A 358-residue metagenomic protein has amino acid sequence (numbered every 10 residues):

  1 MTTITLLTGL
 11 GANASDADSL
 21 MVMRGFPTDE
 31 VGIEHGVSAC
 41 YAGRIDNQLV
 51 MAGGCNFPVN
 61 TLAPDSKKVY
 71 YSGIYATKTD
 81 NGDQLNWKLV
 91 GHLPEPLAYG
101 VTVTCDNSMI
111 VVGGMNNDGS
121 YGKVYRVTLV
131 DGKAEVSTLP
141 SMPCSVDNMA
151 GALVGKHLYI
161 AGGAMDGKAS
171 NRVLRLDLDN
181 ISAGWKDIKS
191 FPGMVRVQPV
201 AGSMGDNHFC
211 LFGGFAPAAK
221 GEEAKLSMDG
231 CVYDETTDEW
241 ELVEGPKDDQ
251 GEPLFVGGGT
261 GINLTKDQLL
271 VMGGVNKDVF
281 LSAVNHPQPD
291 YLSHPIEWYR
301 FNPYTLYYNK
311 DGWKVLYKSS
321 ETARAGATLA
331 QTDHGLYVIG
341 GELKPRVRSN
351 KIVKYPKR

Functional and structural regions predicted by a protein language model:
M1-S19: Bacterial Sec-dependent N-terminal signal peptides
S15-R358: Kelch-like beta-propeller repeat domains
